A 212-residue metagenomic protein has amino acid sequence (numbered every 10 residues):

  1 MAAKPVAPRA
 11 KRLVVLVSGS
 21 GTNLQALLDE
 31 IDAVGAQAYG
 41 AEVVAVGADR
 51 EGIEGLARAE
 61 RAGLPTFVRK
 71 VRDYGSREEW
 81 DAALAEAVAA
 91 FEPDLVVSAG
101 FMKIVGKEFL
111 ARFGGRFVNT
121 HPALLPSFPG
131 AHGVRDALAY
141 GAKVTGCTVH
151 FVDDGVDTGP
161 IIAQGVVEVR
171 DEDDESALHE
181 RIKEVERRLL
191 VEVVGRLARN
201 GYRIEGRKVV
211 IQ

Functional and structural regions predicted by a protein language model:
A2-E54, R58: N-terminal Rossmann-like dinucleotide-binding module
A2-R12, V34-G35, V68, E184-Q212: An anion-binding loop in the catalytic cleft
Y39-E79, A83: Short, surface-exposed acidic-centric catalytic microdomains
V44, D94, G115: Conserved acidic residues
A48-R50, R72-D73, R77, F91-K107: N-terminal glycine-rich "phosphate-gripper" loop used for MgATP/nucleotide binding and carboxylate activation
A82-F91: Short, well-structured alpha-helical segments in soluble
A99-K208: Donor/substrate-binding cores of folate-linked one-carbon enzymes
